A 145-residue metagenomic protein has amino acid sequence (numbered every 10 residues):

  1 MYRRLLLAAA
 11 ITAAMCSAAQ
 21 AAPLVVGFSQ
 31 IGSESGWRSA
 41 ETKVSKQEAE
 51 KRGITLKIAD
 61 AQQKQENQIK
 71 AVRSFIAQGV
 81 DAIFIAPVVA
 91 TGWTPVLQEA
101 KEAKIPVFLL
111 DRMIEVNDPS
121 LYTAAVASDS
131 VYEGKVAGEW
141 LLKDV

Functional and structural regions predicted by a protein language model:
M1-Q20: Gram-negative bacterial Sec-dependent N-terminal signal peptides
Q20-V145: A residue-level marker of the well-folded mature domains of exported/periplasmic proteins
